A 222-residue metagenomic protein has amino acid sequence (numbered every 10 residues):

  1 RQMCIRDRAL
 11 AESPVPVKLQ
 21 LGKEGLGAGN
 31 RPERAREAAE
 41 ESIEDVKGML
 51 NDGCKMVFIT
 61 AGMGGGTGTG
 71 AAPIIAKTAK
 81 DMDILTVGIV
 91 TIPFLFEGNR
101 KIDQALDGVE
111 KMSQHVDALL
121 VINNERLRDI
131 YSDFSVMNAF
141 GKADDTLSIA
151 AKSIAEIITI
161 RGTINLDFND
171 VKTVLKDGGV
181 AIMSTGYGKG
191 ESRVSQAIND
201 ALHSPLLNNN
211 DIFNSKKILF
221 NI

Functional and structural regions predicted by a protein language model:
Q2, R6-I222: Tubulin/FtsZ superfamily GTPase core signature
